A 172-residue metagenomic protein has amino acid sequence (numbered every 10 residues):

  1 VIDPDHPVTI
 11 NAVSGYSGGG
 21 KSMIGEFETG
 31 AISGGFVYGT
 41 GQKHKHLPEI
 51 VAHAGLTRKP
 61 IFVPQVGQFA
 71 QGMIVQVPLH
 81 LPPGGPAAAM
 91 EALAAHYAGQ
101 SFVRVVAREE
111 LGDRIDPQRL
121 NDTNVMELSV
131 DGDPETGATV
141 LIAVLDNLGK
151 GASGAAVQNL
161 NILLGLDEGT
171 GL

Functional and structural regions predicted by a protein language model:
V1-D3: Active-site-proximal alpha-helical scaffold in enzymes
H6-L141: C-terminal substrate-binding/catalytic lobe of Rossmann-fold NAD(P)-dependent oxidoreductases
V125-L172: NAD(P)-dependent Rossmann-like dehydrogenase/reductase catalytic/cofactor-binding core
